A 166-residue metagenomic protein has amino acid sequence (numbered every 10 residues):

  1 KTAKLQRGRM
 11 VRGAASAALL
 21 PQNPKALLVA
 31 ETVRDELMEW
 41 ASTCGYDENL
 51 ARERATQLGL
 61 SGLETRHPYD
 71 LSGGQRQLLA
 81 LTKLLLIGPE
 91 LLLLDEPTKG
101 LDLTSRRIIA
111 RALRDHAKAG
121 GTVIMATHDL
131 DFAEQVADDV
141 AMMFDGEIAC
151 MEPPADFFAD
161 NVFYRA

Functional and structural regions predicted by a protein language model:
Y46-L63: Conserved ABC ATPase "signature" region
H67-L71, Q75: Conserved ABC ATPase signature
L81-T82: Hydrophobic anchor residue at the start of the ABC signature
L92-D95: Catalytic Walker B motif of ABC-type/P-loop ATPase nucleotide-binding domains
T127-H128: H-loop/switch region of ABC-family ATPase nucleotide-binding domains
A133-Q135: A short, surface-exposed alpha-helical micro-motif characterized by mixed small hydrophobic and charged/polar residues
E147-A166: Conserved beta-strand-loop-alpha-helix hinge in the C-terminal portion of ABC ATPase nucleotide-binding domains
